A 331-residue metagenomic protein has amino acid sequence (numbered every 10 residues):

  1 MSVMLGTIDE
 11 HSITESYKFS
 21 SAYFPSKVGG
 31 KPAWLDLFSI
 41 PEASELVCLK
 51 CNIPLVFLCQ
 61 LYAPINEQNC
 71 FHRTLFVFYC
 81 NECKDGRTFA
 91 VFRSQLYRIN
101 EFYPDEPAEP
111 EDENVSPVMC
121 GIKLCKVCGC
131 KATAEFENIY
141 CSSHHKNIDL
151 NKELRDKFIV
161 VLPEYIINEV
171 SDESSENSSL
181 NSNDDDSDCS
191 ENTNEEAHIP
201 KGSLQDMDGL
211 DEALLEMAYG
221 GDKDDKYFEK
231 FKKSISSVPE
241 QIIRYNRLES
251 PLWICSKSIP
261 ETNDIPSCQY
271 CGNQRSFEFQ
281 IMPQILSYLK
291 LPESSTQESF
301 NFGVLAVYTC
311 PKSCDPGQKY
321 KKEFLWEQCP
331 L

Functional and structural regions predicted by a protein language model:
M1-L331: Preference for intrinsically disordered or flexible, low-complexity segments and adjacent hinge/connector residues
